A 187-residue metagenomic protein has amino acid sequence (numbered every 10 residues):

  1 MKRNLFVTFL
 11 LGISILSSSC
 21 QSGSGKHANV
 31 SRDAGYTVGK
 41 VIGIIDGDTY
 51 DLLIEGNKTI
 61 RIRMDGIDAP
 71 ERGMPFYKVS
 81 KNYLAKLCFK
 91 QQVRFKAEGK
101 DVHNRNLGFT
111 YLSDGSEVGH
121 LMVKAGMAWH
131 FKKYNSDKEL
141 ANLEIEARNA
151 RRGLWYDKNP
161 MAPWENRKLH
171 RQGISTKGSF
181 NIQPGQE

Functional and structural regions predicted by a protein language model:
K2-E187: Small beta-barrel nucleic-acid-binding modules, primarily SNase/OB-fold domains and secondarily Tudor-like barrels
